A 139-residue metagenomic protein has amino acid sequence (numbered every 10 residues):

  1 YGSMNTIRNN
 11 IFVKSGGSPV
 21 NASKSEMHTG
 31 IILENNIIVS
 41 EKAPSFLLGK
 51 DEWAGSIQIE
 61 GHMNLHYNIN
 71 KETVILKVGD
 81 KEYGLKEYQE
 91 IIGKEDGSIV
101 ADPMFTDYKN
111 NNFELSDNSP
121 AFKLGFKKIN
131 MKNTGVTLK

Functional and structural regions predicted by a protein language model:
Y1-K139: Extracellular parallel beta-helix/beta-solenoid repeat domains
